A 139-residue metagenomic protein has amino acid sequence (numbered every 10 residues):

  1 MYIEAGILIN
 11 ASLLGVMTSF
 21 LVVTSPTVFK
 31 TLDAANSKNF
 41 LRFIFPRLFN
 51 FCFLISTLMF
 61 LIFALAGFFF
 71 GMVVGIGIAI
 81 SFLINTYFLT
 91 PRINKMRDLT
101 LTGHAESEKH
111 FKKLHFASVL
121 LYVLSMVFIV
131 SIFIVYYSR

Functional and structural regions predicted by a protein language model:
M1-R139: Polytopic transmembrane helical bundles with strong interfacial aromatic enrichment
